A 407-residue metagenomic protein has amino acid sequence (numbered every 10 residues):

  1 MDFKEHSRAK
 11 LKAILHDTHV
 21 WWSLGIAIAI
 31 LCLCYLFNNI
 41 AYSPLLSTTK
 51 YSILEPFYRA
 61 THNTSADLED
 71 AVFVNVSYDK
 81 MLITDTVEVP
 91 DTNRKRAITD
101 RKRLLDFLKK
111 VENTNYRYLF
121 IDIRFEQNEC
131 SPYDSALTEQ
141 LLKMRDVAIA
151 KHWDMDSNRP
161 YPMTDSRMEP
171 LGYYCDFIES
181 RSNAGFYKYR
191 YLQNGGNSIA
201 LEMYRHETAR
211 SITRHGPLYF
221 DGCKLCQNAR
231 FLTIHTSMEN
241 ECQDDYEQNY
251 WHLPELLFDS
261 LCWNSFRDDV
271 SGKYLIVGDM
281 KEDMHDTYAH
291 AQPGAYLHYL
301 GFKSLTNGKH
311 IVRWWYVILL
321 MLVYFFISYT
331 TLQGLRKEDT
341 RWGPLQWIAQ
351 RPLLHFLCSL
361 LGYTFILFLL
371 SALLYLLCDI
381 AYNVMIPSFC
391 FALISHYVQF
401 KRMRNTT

Functional and structural regions predicted by a protein language model:
K4, L11-Y219, V270-R351, S359-L369 (+1 more regions): Non-transmembrane functional regions of envelope-associated proteins
K102, Y246-D268: A Trp-anchored, charged/polar loop motif used as the substrate-binding/catalytic surface of acyl/ester-handling
C130, C175, H206, C223-C226 (+2 more regions): Cysteine-centric signal of extracytoplasmic or virion-exposed proteins
L225-E255, G294: Active-site Gly/Thr loop motif
Y375-S388: Loop-to-transmembrane alpha-helix initiation sites
R402-T407: Membrane-proximal helical linkers
